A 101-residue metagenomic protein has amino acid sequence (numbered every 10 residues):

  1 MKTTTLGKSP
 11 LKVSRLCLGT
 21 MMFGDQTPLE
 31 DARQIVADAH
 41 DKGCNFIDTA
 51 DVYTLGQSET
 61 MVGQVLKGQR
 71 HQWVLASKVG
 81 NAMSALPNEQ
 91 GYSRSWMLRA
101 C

Functional and structural regions predicted by a protein language model:
M1-S77, N81-M83: N-terminal binding-site loop/beta-alpha segment at the start of enzyme catalytic domains that lines or forms
L86-C101: Glycine/proline-rich, positively charged, aromatic-decorated active-site loop/lid region on the catalytic face
